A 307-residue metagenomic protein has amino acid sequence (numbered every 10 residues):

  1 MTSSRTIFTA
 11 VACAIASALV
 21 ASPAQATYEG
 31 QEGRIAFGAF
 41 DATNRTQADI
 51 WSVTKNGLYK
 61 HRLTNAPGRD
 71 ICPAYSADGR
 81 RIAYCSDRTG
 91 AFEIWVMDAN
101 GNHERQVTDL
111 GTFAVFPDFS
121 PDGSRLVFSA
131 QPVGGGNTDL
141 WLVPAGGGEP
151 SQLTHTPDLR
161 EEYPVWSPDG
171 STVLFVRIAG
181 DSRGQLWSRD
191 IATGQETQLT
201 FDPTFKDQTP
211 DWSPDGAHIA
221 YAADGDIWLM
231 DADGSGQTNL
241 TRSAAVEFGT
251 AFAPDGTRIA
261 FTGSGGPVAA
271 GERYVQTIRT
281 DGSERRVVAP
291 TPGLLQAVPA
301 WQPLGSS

Functional and structural regions predicted by a protein language model:
M1-T9: Bacterial N-terminal signal peptides that target proteins for export
A10-A18: Bacterial N-terminal signal peptides
A24-S307: Sequence signature of WD/YWTD-type beta-propeller architectures
